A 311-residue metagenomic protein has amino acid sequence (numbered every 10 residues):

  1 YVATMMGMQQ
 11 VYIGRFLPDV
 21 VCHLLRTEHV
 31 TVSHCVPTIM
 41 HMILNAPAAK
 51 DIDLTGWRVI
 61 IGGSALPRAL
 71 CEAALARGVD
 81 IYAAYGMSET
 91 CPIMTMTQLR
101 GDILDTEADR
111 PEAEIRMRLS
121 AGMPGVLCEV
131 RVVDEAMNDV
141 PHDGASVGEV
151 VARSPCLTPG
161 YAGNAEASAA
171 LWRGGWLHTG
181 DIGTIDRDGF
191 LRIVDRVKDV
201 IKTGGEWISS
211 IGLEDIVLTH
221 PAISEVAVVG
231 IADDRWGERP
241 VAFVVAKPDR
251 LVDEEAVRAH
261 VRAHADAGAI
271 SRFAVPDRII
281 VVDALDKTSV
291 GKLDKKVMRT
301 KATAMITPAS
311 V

Functional and structural regions predicted by a protein language model:
Y1-T31, A46: Conserved AMP-binding/adenylation subdomain of ANL enzymes
M5-M8, V30-C35, L44-R116, E129 (+1 more regions): Gly/Ser/Thr-rich phosphate-binding loop
L25, S33, S154, P159-G160 (+3 more regions): AMP-binding/adenylate-forming catalytic core of the ANL superfamily
G63, G86, G122, D181 (+1 more regions): Active-site glycine-centered loops adjacent to acidic/histidine catalytic or metal-binding residues that shape
M123, L127-V151, R187-D188, R250-E254 (+1 more regions): Conserved beta-loop-beta connector loops within the AMP-binding
A167-S168: Short secondary-structure edge/capping micro-motifs at helix/strand boundaries
D266-K292, V311: AMP-binding/adenylate-forming catalytic domain of the ANL superfamily
T300-V311: Acidic/polar alpha-helix N-cap and adjacent early helical turns within long charge-rich amphipathic helices/linkers
